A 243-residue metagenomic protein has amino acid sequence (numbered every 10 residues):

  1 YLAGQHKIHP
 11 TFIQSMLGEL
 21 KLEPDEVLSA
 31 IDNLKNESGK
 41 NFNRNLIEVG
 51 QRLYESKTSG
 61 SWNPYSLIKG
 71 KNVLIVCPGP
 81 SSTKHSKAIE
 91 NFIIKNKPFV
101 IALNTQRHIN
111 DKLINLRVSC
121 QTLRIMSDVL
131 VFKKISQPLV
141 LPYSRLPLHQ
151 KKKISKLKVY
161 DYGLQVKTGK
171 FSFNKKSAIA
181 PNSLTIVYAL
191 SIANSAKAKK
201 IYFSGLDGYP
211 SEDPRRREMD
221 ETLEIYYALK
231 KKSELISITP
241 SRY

Functional and structural regions predicted by a protein language model:
Y1-Y243: Metal-ion/cofactor- or nucleotide/acyl-coenzyme-handling active-site neighborhoods
